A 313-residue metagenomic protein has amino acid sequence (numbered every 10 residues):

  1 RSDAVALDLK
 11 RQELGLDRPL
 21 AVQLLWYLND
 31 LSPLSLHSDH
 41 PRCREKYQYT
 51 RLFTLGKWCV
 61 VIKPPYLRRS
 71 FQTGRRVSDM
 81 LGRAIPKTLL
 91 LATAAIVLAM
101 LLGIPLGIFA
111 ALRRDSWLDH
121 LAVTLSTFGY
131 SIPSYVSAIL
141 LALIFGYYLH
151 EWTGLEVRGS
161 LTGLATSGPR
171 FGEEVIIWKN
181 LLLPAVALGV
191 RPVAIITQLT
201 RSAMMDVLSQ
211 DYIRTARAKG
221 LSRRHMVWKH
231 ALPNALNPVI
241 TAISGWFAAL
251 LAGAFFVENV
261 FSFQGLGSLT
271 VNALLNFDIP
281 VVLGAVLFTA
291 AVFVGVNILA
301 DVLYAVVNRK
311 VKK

Functional and structural regions predicted by a protein language model:
R1-N29, D39-K46, L149-E174: Hydrophobic alpha-helical transmembrane segments of membrane transport/permease proteins and related membrane-embedded
R1-P19, S78-R83, M100, F109 (+2 more regions): N-terminal signal-anchor/first transmembrane alpha helix
V5, P19, Q23-W26, I62 (+6 more regions): Generic alpha-helical secondary structure signal
L16-L101: An internal, D/E-rich "acidic patch" concept
I85-L90, A94-L118, S134, Y147-H150 (+1 more regions): Alpha-helical transmembrane segments of integral membrane proteins, especially multi-pass inner/plasma-membrane
Y135-L140: A gly/Pro-rich, aromatic-decorated transmembrane alpha-helix motif that marks the paired, flexible gating helices
A142-G146: Transmembrane alpha-helix termini and helix-breaking/packing motifs in multi-pass membrane transporters
